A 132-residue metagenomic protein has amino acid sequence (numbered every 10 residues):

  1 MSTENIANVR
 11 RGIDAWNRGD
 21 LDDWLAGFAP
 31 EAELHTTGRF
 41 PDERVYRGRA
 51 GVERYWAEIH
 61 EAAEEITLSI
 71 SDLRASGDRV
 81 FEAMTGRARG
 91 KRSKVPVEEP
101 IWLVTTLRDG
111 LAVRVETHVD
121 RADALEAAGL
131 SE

Functional and structural regions predicted by a protein language model:
M1-E132: C-terminal and inter-domain tail/linker signature
